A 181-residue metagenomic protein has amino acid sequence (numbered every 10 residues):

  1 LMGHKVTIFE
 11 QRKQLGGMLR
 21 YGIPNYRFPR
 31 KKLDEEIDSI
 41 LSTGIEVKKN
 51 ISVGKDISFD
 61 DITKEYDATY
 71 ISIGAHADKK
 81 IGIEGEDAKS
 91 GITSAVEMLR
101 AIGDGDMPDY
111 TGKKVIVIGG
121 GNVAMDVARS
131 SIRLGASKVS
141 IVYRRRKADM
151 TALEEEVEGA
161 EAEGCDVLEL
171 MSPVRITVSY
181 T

Functional and structural regions predicted by a protein language model:
L1-F9, K49-T63, A77-K79, V96-E154: Rossmann-like dinucleotide/flavin-binding elements
M2, N25, E86-S90, L134: Glycine-rich, phosphate-binding/catalytic loops in enzymes
I8, R12-T43, V47, A128-R175: Rossmann-like dinucleotide-binding cores of NAD(P)H-dependent redox enzymes
M18-L19, P24, H76, G121-V123: Gly/Ser/Thr-rich beta-alpha loop segments that engage phosphate groups in nucleotides
R20, E36-A68, G82: Conserved N-terminal/central alpha/beta ligand/cofactor-binding core
A68, S72-K79: Glycine-/small-residue-rich beta->alpha transition segments that form the dinucleotide
I83-M98: A short, gly/pro- and small-residue-rich
Y180-T181: Conserved small/polar residues in nucleotide/adenosyl-binding loops
